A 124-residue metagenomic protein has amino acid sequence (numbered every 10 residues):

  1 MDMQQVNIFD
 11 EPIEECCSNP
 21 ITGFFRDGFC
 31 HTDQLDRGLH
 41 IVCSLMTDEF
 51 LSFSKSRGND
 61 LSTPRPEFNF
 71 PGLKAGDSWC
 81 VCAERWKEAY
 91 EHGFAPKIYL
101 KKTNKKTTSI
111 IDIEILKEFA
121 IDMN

Functional and structural regions predicted by a protein language model:
M1-E49, A120-D122: Extended boundary segments
H40, A75, P96: Residues that flank catalytic or metal-binding motifs in active/ligand-binding sites
L45-D60: Short, basic/aromatic beta-hairpin or loop at an interaction surface
S62-N69: Short alpha-helix capping/helix-loop boundary micro-motifs
W86-S109: Short, compositionally biased
N104-N124: Glycine- and charge-enriched low-complexity intrinsically disordered segments
